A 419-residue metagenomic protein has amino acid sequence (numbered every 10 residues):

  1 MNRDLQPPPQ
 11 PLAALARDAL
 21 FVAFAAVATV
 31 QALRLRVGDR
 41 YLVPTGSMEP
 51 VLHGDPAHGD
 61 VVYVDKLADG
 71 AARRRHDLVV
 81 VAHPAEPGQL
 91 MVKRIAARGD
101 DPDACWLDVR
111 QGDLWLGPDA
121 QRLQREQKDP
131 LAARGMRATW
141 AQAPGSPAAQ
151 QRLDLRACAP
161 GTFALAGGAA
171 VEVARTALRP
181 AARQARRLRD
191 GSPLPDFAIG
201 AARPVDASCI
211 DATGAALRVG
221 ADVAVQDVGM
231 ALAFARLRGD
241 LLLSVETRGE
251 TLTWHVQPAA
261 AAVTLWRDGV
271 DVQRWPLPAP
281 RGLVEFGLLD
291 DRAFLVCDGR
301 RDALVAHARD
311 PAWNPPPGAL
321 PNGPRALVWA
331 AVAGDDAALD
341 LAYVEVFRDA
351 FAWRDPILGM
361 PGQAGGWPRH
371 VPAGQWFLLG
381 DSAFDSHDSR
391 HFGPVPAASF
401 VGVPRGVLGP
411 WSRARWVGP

Functional and structural regions predicted by a protein language model:
M1-P7: Short, intrinsically disordered terminal tails adjacent to the first/last structured region
P9-G161, A166, R175-L379, A383-F392 (+2 more regions): Feature for secretory/organellar precursors and membrane-associated catalytic proteins
V417-P419: Short, solvent-exposed mixed-charge patches
